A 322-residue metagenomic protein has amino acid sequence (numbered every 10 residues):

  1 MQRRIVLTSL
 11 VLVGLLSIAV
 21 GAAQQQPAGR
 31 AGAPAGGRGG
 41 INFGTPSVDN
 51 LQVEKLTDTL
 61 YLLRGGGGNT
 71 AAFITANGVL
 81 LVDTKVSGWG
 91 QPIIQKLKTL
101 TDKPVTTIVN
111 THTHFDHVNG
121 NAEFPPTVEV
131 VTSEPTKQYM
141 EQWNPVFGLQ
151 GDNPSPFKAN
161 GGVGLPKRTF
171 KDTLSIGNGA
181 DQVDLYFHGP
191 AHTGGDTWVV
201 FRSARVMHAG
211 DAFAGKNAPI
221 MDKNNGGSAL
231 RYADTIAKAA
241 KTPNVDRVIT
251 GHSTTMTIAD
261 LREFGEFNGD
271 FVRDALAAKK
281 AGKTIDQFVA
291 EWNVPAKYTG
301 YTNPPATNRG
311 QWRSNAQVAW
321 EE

Functional and structural regions predicted by a protein language model:
M1-V11: Bacterial N-terminal signal peptides that target proteins for export
G14-F43, K241-N244, T255-E322: Accessory terminal helices/loops
A22-I41, D58-L60, G65, G90 (+3 more regions): PEST-like low-complexity, intrinsically disordered acidic/proline/serine-rich tracts that flank trafficking/processing
L51-L97, T197-F201, R205-D211: Conserved beta-strand hairpin/beta-sheet module of binuclear metal-dependent hydrolase folds, prominently
T57, T70, G90-I94, N121 (+8 more regions): Extracytoplasmic/secreted envelope proteins and their assembly/folding machinery, especially bacterial periplasmic
T59, F73, D83, L97 (+10 more regions): Divalent metal-coordination and catalytic microenvironments
G78-L80, V86-G88, S175, Q182-D274: Metallo-beta-lactamase
Q95-G177, G194, R273: Active-site HxH/HxHxD metal-binding segment of metal-dependent hydrolases
